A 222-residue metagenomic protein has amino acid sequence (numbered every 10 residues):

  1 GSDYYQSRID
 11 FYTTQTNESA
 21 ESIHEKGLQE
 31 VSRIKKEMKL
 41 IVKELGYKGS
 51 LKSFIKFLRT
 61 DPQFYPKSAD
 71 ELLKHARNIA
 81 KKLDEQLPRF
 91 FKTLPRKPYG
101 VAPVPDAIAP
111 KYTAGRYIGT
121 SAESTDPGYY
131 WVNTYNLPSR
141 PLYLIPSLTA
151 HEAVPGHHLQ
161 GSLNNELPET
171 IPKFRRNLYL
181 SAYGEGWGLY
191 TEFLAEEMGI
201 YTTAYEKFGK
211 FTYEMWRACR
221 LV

Functional and structural regions predicted by a protein language model:
G1-V222: N-terminal maturation segment of proteins
